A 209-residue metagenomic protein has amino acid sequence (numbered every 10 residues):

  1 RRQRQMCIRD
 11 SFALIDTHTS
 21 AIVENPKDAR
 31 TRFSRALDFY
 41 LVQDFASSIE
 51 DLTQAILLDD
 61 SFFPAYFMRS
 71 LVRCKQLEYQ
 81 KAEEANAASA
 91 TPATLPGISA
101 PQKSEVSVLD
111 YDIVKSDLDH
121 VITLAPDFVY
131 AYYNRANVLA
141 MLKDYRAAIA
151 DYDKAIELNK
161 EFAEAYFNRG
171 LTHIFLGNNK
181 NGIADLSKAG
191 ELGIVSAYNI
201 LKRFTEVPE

Functional and structural regions predicted by a protein language model:
Q3-I8: Short, small-residue-biased leader/transition segments that mark boundaries at the very start of proteins
S20-E24, Q54-L57, S116-T123, D153-E157 (+1 more regions): Conserved structural position within tetratricopeptide repeats
D28, F62, F128, F162 (+1 more regions): Residue-level recognition of tetratricopeptide repeat
R30-Y40, P64-C74, Y130-A140, Y152 (+1 more regions): Conserved alpha-helical positions within TPR/SEL1-like repeat arrays
L41, M68, K75-A82, S107 (+3 more regions): Register position in tetratricopeptide repeats
K75-D117: Short coil/linker segments at helix-helix boundaries
K180-E209: Terminal, low-structured helical/coil segments at or just beyond the last alpha-helical repeat
